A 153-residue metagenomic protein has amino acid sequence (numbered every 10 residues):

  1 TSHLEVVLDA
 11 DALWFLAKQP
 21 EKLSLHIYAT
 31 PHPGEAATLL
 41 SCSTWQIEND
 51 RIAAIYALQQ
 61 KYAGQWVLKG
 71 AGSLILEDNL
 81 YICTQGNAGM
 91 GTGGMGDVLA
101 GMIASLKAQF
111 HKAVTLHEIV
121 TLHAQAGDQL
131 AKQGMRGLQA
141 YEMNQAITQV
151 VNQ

Functional and structural regions predicted by a protein language model:
T1-Q85: Glycine-rich phosphate/dinucleotide-binding loop and adjoining beta-alpha-beta core of small-molecule
T38, T92-L122: Short, small-residue alpha-helix embedded
T44-R51, F110-H117, A131, M135-L138: Short, charged, surface-exposed loops that flank catalytic or proteolytic processing sites
Q46, L122-Q125: A short structural micro-motif
N87-M90: Glycine-rich phosphate/pyrophosphate-binding beta-alpha loops
Q125-Q153: Charged C-terminal helix
